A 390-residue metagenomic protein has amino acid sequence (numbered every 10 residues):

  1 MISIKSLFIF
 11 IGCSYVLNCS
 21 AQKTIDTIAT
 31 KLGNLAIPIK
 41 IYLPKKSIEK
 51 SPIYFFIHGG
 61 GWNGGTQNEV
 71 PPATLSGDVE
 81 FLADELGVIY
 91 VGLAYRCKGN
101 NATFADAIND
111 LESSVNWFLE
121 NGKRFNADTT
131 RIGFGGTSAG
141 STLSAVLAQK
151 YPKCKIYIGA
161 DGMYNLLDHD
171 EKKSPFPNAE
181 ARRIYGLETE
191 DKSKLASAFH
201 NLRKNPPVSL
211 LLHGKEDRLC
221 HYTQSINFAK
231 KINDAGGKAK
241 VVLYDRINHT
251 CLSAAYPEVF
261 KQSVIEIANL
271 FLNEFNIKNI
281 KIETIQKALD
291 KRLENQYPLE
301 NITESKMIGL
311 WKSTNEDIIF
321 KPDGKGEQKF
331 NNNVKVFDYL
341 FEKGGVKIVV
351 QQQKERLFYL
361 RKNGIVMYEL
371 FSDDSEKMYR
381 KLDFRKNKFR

Functional and structural regions predicted by a protein language model:
Q22-I48: N-terminal cap/lid segment of alpha/beta-hydrolase-fold proteins
K50-G61: Short beta-strand element of the alpha/beta-hydrolase
N68-V91: Short amphipathic alpha-helix adjacent to the substrate-entry channel of hydrolases
S113-K173: Primarily recognizes the serine-hydrolase "nucleophile elbow" in alpha/beta-hydrolase and SGNH/GDSL folds
G162-N201: Mobile cap/lid helix-loop segments that gate and shape the active-site cleft of serine hydrolases
N205, L210-H213, D217: Short beta-strand/loop motif that positions the catalytic acidic residue of the alpha/beta-hydrolase fold
I226, N233-N295: C-terminal catalytic histidine-bearing segment of alpha/beta-hydrolase fold enzymes
N279-V336, E342-R390: Lipid interaction determinants
